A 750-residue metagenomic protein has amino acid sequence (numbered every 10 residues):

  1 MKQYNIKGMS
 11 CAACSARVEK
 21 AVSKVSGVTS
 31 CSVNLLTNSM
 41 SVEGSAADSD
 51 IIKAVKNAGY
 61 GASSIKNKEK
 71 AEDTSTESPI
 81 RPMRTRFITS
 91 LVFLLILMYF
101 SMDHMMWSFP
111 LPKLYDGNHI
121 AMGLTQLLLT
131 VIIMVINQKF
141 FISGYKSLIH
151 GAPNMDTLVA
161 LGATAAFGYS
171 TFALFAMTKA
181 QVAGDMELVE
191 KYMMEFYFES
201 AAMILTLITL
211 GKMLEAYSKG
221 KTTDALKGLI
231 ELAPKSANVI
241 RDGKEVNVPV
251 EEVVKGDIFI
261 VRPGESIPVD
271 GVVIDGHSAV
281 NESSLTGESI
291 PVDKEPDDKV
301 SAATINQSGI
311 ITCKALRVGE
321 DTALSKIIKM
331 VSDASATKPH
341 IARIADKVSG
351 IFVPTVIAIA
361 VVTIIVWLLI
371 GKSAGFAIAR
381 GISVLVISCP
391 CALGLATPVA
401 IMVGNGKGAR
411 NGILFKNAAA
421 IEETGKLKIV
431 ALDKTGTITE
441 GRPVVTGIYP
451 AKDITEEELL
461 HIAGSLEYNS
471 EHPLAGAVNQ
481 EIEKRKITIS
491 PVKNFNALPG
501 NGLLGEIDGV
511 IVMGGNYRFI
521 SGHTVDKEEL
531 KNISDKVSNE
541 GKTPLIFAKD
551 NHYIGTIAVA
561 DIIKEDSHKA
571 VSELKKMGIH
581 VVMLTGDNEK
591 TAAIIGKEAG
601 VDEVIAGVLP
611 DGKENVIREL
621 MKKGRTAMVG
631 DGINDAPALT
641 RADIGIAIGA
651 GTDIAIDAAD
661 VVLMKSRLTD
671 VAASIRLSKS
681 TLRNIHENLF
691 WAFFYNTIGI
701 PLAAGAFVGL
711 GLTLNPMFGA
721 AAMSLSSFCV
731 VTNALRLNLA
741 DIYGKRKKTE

Functional and structural regions predicted by a protein language model:
M1-G123, K244-E245, S325, K329-T337 (+2 more regions): Flexible metal-binding regulatory segments at protein termini and peripheral loops
A16, T29, T337, I344 (+5 more regions): Conserved ATP-binding TGD loop and adjacent catalytic N/P-domain core of P-type ATPases
V25-S49, K53, E195-F196, K227-D321 (+2 more regions): Conserved cytosolic catalytic loops of P-type ATPases
P82-S236, K347, P716: Transmembrane helix-loop-helix hairpins at the membrane interface
T85, T304, G425-E471, N501-V582 (+2 more regions): ATP-driven catalytic headpiece of P-type ATPases
M106-I120, I149, G168, K407 (+7 more regions): Membrane-embedded alpha-helical bundles of multi-pass transporters
D185-E187, A202-P263, K294, I344 (+5 more regions): Juxtamembrane coupling segments of multi-pass membrane pumps/enzymes
L285, I344, A379, A392-L466 (+5 more regions): Conserved catalytic phosphorylation-site environment of P-type ATPases
